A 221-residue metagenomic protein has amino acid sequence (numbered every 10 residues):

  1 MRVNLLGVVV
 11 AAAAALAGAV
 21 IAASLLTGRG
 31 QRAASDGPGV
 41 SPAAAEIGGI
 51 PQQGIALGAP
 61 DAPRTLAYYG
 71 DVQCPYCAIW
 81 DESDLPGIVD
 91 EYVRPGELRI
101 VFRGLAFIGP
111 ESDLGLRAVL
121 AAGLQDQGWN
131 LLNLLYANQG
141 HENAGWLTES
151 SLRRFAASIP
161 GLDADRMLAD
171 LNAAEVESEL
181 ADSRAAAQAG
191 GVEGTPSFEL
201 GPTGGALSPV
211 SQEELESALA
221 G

Functional and structural regions predicted by a protein language model:
M1-A34, L85, A157-G221: C-terminal cap of thioredoxin/glutaredoxin-like
G30-P51: N-terminal low-complexity, Pro/Thr-rich disordered segments that flank secretion/membrane-targeting signals
I47-R64: A short beta-strand-turn-helix
G54, A106, V119, G140 (+2 more regions): Conserved short-loop catalytic and cofactor-binding motifs
G58, G96, D126, A187 (+1 more regions): Glycine-centered flexibility sites
A59, A67, E91-V93, P160 (+1 more regions): Generic structural signal for beta-strand residues in well-ordered domains
A62, G70-R154: Structural alpha/beta surface segment adjacent to cysteine/selenocysteine redox centers across thiol/disulfide enzymes
L66, C74, F198: Conserved S/T- and glycine-rich ATP-binding loop of Class I adenylate-forming
